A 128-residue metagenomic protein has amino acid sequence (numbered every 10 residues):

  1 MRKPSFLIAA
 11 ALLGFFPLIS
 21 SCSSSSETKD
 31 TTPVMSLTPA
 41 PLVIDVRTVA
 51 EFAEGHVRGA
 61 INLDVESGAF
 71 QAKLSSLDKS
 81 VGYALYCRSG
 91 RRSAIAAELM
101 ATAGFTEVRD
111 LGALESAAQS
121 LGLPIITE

Functional and structural regions predicted by a protein language model:
R2-P4, P17-L18, C22-P41, V49-V81 (+1 more regions): Rhodanese-like catalytic fold shared by cysteine-dependent sulfurtransferases and DSP/PTP-type phosphatases
S5-L13: Sec-dependent N-terminal signal peptides
I44: Active-site flanking residues adjacent to catalytic metal/cofactor-binding acidic residues
Y86: Short, surface-exposed ligand- or partner-binding patches at beta-edge/loop junctions that are enriched in aromatics
